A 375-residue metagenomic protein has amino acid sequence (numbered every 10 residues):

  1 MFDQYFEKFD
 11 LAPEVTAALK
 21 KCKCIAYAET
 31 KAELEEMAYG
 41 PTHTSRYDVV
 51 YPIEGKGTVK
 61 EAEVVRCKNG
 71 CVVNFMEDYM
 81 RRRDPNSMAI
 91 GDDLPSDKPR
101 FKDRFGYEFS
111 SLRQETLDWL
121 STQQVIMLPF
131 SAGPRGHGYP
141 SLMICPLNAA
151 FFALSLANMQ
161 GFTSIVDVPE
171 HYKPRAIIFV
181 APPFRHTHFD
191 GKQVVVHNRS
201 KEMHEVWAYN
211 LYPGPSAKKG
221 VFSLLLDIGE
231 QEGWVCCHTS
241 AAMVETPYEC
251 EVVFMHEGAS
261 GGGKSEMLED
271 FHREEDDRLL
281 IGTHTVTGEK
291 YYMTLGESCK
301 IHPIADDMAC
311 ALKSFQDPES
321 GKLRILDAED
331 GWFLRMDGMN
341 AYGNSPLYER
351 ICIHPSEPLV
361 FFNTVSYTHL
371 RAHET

Functional and structural regions predicted by a protein language model:
M1-N210: Long, basic/Gly/Ser/Thr-rich N-terminal segments that mediate initial subcellular attachment or targeting
G136, G214, G262-S265, E275-D277 (+2 more regions): Flexible loop/turn segments at secondary-structure boundaries
A217-E245: N-terminal pre-Walker A segment at the start of P-loop NTPase domains
C237-T239, C250-V253: Short coil/loop residues immediately preceding or within conserved phosphate-binding loops of NTP-utilizing enzyme
E251-D276: Glycine-rich phosphate-binding P-loop
R273-V286, C299-I301: Post-Walker A helix-loop "phosphate-sensing" segment adjacent to the P-loop in P-loop NTPases
T294-S356: Conserved nucleotide-sensing/catalytic segment adjacent to the nucleotide-binding pocket in NTP-handling enzymes
T368-T375: Conserved small/polar residues in nucleotide/adenosyl-binding loops
